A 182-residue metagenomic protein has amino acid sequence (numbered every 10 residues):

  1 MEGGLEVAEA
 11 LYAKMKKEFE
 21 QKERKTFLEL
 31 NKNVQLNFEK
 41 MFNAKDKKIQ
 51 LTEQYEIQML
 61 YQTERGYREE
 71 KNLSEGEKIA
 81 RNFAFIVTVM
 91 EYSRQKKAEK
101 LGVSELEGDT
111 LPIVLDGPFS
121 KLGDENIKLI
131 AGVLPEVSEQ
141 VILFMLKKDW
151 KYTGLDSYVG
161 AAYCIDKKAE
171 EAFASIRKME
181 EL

Functional and structural regions predicted by a protein language model:
M1-T63, D109: Extended, charged coiled-coil "arm/hinge" scaffolds of SMC/Rad50-like chromosome-maintenance ATPases and other large
E23, F27-L28, I57-E91, K100-S104 (+1 more regions): Conserved ABC ATPase signature
Q54-E56, V87, F119, K147-K151 (+1 more regions): Conserved nucleotide-binding/hydrolysis micro-motifs of P-loop NTPases
L73-E75, A98-E99, V103-E107, V133-V137 (+1 more regions): Conserved catalytic network of the ASCE P-loop NTPase/AAA+ motor domain
D109-T110, K121-L129: Conserved D-loop/post-Walker B switch-helix segment of ABC ATPase nucleotide-binding domains
I113-L115: Hydrophobic positions in the central parallel beta-sheet of the AAA+
E125-L182: C-terminal lobe/lid and adjacent interdomain/linker elements of RecA-like ASCE P-loop ATPase modules
